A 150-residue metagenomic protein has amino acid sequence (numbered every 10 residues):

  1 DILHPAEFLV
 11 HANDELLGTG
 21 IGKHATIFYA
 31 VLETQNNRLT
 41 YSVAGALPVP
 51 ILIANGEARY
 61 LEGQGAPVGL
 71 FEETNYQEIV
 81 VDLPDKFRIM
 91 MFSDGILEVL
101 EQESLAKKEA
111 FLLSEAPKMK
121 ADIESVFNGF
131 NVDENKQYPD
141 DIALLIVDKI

Functional and structural regions predicted by a protein language model:
D1-G56, Y60-E62, Y76, N135-Y138: Catalytic core of PPM/PP2C metal-dependent serine/threonine phosphatase domains
D1-I2, R59, L83-Y138: Active-site-proximal, acidic helix/loop segment immediately C-terminal to a metal-coordinating Asp/Glu
A46, D94, D141: Active-site glycine-centered loops adjacent to acidic/histidine catalytic or metal-binding residues that shape
V68: Conserved AMP-binding
F71-E78: Flexible, low-complexity linker/hinge segments
I146-I150: Short beta-strand-to-coil "C-cap" segments at the C-terminal boundary of structured domains/repeats, marking
